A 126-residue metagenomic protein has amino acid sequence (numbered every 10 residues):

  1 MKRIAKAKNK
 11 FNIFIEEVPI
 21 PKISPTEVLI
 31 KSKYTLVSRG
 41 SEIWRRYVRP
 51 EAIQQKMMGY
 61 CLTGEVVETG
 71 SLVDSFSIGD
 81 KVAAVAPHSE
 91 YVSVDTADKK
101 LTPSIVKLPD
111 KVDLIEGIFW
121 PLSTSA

Functional and structural regions predicted by a protein language model:
M1-K2: Extreme N-terminal starter segment of soluble prokaryotic enzymes
A5-N12: Extracellular beta-rich ligand/substrate-recognition surface
N9, V67-L72, D95-D98: Short loop segments at secondary-structure junctions
I20-V37, R45-H88: Glycine-rich beta-strand-centered segment in the early N-terminal region that forms part of a ligand/cofactor-binding
W44-R49, T96-K100: Short, flexible, mixed-charge acidic loops at enzyme active sites
S75-A126: NAD(P)H dinucleotide-binding glycine-rich loop of Rossmann-like/cofactor-binding domains, especially the beta1-alpha1
